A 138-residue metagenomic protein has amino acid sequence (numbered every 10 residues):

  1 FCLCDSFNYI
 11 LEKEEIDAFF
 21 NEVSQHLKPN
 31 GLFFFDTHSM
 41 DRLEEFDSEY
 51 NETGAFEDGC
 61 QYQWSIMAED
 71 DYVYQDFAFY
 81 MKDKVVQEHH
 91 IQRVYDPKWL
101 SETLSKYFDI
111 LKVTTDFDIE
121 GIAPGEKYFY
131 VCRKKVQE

Functional and structural regions predicted by a protein language model:
F1, Y50-G54, F129-Y130: Short, hinge-like loop/turn segments at secondary-structure boundaries
F1-E14: A short SAM/SAH-binding and catalytic strip from SAM-dependent methyltransferases
N8-I10, D41-E44, G121: Short catalytic/ligand-binding loop motif for oxyanion handling, primarily in non-cytosolic enzymes, centered on
L11, K28, S105: Short conserved AdoMet
K13-D17, G125: Conserved strand-to-helix beginnings and helix N-cap segments that scaffold or border functional pockets
E14, F34-T103: SAM-dependent methyltransferase
D17-L32: A short glycine-rich, Lys/Arg-flanked "PGG" loop and its adjoining helix->strand segment in the class I
W99-E138: C-terminal lobe and adjacent flexible extensions of AdoMet/dcAdoMet transferase-like proteins
